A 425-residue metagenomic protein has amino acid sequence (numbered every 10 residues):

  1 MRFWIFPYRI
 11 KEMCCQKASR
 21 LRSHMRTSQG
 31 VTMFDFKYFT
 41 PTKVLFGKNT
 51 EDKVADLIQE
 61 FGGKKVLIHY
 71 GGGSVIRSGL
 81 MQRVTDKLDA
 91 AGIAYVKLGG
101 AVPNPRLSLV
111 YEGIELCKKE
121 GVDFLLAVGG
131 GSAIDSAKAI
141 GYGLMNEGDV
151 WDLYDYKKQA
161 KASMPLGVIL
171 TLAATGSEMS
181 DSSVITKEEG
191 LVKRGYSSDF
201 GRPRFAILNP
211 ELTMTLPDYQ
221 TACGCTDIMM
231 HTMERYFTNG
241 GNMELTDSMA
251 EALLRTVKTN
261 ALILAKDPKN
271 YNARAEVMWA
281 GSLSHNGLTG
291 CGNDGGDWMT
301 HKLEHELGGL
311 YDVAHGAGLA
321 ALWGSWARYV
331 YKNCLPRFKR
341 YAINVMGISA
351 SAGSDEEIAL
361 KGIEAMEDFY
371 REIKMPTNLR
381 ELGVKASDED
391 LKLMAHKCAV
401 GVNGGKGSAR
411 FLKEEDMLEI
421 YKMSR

Functional and structural regions predicted by a protein language model:
C14-C15: Cysteine-centered motifs
H24, G30, F338, V345 (+1 more regions): C-terminal charged capping/lid subdomain of soluble metabolic enzymes
R26, T32-F124, L379: ATP/NTP phosphate-donor binding region
E51-V54, R77-L80, L107, S132-K138 (+3 more regions): Short glycine/serine/threonine-rich phosphate/pyrophosphate-binding segments that cradle anionic phosphate groups
R83-V84, I114, A133-E147, M179-S180: Short Gly/Thr/Asp-enriched flexible loops that form oxyanion-binding sites at enzyme active sites
M145-L245, R340: A glycine/threonine-rich phosphate-anchoring loop and its flanking beta-alpha core in nucleotide/phosphate-binding
R235, N239-A365: Active-site segments that bind and position negatively charged phosphate/pyrophosphate groups
